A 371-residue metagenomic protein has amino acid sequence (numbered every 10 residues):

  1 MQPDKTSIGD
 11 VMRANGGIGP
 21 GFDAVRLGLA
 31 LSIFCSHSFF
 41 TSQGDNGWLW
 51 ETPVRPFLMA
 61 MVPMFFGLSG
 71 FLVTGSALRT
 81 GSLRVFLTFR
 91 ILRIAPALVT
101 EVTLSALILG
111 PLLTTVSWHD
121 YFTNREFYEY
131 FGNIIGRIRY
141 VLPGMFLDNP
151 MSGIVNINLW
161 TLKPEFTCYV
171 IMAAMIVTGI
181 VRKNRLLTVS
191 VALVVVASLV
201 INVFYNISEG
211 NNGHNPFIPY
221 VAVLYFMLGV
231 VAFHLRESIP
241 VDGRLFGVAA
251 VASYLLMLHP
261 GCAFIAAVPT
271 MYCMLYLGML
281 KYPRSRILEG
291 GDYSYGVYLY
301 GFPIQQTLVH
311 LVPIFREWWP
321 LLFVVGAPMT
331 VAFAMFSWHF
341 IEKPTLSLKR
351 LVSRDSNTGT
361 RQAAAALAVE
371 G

Functional and structural regions predicted by a protein language model:
M1-R13, P240, Q305-G371: C-terminal "closing" transmembrane helix and its immediate cytosolic amphipathic cap in multi-pass membrane proteins
Q2, F57, V99-F166, T270-C273 (+1 more regions): Membrane-interface helix-loop-helix regions
G17-A77, A95-A97, V297-F302: Functionally critical transmembrane alpha-helices in membrane proteins and complexes, commonly lining
D23, Y128-A266, Y300, V309-H310 (+1 more regions): Aromatic-enriched alpha-helical transmembrane segments of multi-pass intramembrane proteins
R26, M59-V62, S76-T115, H119-G136 (+6 more regions): Transmembrane alpha-helical segments and their boundary/interface "anchor" motifs in multi-pass integral membrane
M64, A250-K343: Alpha-helical transmembrane segments of multi-pass integral membrane proteins
F71-L78, M172-I180, Y225-E237, M271-L280 (+5 more regions): Hydrophobic transmembrane alpha-helices
L78-V85, I180-L186, F233-L245, L277-G290 (+3 more regions): Membrane-interface junctions at the ends of membrane-embedded or membrane-associated helices
